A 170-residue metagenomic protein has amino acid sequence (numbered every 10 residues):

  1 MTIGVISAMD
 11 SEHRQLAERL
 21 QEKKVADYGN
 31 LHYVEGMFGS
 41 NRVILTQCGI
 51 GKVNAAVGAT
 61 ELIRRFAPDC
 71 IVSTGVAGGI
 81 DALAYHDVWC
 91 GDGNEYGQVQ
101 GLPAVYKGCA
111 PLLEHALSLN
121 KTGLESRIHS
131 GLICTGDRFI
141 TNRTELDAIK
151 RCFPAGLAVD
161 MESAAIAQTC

Functional and structural regions predicted by a protein language model:
M1-P111, L157: Metabolite-binding pocket within alpha/beta catalytic cores that recognizes anionic/polar moieties
I50, R138, S163: Residues that form or immediately flank small-molecule/cofactor binding pockets and catalytic motifs
I63-R64, R151, C170: Structural motif
G75, I133, E162: Short, conserved catalytic/metal-binding motifs centered on acidic residues
I80-P154, A158: Mid-sequence, gly/pro-rich, charge-dense loop/helix-turn segments that line enzyme active sites
D160-C170: Short glycine-rich, acidic/polar surface loops and turns
